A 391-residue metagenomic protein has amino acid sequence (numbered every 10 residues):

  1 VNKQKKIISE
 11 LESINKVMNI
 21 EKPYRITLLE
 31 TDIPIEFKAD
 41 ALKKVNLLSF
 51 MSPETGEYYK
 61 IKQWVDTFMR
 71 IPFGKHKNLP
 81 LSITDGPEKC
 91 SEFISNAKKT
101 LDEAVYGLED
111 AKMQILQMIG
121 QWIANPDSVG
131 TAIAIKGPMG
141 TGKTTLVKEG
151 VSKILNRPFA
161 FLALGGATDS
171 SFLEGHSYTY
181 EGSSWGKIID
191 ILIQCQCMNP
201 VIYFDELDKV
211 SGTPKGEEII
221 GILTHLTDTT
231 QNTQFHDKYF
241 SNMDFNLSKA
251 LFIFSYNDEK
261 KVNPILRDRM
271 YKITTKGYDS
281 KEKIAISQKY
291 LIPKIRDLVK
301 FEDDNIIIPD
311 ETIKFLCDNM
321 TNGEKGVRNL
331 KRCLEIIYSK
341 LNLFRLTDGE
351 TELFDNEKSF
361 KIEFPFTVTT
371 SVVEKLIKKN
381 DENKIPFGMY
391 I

Functional and structural regions predicted by a protein language model:
V1-A124: Extended, charged alpha-helical coiled-coil/arm scaffolds that mediate oligomerization and mechanical coupling in large
E30-F37, Q196, D258-D268, K272-R332 (+1 more regions): Conserved C-terminal "switch" segment of AAA+ ATPases
D127-I133, M198-P200, A250: Pre-Walker A (Motif I) flank of P-loop NTPase domains
S128-L164, I193-Q194, T224: Walker A/P-loop
K153-S183, I191, S211, E282: AAA+/P-loop NTPase substrate/partner-engagement loops
C195-N199, F235-S255, I307-I308, I362-V368: AAA+/SF3 P-loop NTPase mechanochemical coupling elements
F204-F245: Conserved catalytic/switch belt of AAA+ P-loop NTPases
R328, C333-I391: C-terminal engagement/docking regions of AAA+ P-loop ATPases
